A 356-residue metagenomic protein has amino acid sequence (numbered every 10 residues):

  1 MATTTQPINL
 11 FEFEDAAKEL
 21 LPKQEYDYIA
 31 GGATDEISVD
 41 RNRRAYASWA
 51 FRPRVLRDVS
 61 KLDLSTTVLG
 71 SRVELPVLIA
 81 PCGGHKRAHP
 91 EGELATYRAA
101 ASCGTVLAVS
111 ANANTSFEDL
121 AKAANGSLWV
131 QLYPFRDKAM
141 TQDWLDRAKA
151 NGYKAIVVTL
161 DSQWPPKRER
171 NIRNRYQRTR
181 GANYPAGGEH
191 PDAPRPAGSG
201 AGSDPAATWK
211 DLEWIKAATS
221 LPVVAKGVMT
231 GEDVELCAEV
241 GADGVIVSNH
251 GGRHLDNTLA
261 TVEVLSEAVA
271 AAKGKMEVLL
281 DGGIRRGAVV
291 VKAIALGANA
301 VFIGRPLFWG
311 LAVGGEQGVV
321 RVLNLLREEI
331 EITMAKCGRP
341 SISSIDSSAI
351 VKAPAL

Functional and structural regions predicted by a protein language model:
M1-V73, R168, R175-A207, S343-I345 (+1 more regions): An N-cap/entry alpha-helix motif that binds or orients negatively charged groups
N42, N257-A268, L311-E331: C-terminal helical cap(s) of enzyme catalytic domains, especially alpha/beta-barrels
V73-N112, F117: Glycine-rich active-site/cofactor-binding loop and its immediate structural neighborhood
L78-G84, S127-Y133, P196-G198: Short, basic, glycine/proline-bearing loop/turn elements
Y97-R98, D119-A123, R136-L280, G287-W309: Alpha/beta enzyme core
A101-A123, S127-T141: A gly/proline- and charged-residue-enriched helix-loop-helix capping module
G104-V109, K275-G282: A short, small-residue-rich loop immediately preceding and capping a beta-strand
N299, G315-S343, I350: Internal helix-turn-beta structural module
